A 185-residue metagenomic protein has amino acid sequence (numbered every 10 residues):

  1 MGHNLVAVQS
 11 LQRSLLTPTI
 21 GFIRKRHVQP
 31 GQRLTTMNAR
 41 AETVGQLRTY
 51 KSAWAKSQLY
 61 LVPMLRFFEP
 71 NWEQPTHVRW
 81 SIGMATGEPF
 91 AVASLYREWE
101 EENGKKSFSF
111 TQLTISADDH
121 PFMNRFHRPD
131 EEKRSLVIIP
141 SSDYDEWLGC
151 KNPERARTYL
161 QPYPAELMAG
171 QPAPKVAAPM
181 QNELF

Functional and structural regions predicted by a protein language model:
M1-L59, G83, G104-K105: Short, His- and charge-rich active-site/binding loops that engage polyanionic ligands
A41-G45, T114-P121: Short, structured beta-strand/loop micro-motifs enriched in basic residues and often containing a Trp
R48-K56, E69-L95: Extended alpha-helical targeting/anchoring segments, especially N-terminal organellar/secretory targeting helices
L65-R66: Tight coil/turn sites that cap or link beta-strands
E69-E73, A91, E101-N103, P121-F122 (+1 more regions): Short acidic/glycine-rich loop or secondary-structure boundary segments that cap or lie
G83-S116: A motif-centric signal for short, conserved binding hotspots located in accessible loops or intrinsically disordered
K105, A117-F185: C-terminal accessory segment of soluble enzyme catalytic cores
